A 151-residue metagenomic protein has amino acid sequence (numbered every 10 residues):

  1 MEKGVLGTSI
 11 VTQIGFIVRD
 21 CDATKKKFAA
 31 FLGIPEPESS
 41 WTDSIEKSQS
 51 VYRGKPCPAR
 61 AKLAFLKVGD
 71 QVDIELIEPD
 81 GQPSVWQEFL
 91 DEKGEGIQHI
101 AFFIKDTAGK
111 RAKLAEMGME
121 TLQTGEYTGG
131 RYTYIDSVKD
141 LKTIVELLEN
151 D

Functional and structural regions predicted by a protein language model:
M1-L6, Q87-K93: Short, flexible, solvent-exposed loop/turn segments with mixed acidic/basic and small polar residues
M1-V51: Long, hydrophobic N-terminal alpha-helical segment
E2-G7, F16, V72-E78, A108-D151: Vicinal oxygen chelate
V11-R19, A64-V72, F89-D106: Vicinal oxygen chelate
T24-K25, K62, K110: Residues within well-ordered alpha-helices
P35-E88, R131-D151: Conserved short beta-strand elements that form part of the metal-binding/catalytic scaffold of enzyme active sites
